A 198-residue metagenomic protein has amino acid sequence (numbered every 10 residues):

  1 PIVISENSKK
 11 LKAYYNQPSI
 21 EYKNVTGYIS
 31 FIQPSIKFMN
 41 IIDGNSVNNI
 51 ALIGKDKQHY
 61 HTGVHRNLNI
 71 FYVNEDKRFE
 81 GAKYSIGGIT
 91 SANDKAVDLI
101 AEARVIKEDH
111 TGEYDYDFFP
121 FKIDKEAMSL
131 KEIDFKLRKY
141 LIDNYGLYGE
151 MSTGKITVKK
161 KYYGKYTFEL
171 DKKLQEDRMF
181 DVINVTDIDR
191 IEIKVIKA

Functional and structural regions predicted by a protein language model:
P1, T167-L170: N-terminal, helix-rich and Lys/Arg-enriched segments in bacterial and organellar proteins
P1-Y14: Sec-dependent signal peptide cleavage junction
P18, Y140, K159-Y163, K173 (+1 more regions): Generic structural motif
N24-T62, A92-K165: Mature extracytoplasmic domains of secretory-pathway proteins
I53-A96: Long, charge-rich, low-complexity intrinsically disordered regions
L170-A198: Proteolytic cleavage junctions
